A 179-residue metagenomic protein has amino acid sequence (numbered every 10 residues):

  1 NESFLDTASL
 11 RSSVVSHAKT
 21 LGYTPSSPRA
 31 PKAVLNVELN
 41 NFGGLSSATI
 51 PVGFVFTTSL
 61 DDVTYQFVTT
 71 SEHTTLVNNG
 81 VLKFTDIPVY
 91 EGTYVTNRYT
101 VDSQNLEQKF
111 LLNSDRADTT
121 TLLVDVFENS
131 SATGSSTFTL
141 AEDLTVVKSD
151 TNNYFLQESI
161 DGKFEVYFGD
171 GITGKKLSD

Functional and structural regions predicted by a protein language model:
N1-D179: Signature of Asx- and small-polar-rich beta-strand/turn repeats characteristic of beta-solenoid architectures
